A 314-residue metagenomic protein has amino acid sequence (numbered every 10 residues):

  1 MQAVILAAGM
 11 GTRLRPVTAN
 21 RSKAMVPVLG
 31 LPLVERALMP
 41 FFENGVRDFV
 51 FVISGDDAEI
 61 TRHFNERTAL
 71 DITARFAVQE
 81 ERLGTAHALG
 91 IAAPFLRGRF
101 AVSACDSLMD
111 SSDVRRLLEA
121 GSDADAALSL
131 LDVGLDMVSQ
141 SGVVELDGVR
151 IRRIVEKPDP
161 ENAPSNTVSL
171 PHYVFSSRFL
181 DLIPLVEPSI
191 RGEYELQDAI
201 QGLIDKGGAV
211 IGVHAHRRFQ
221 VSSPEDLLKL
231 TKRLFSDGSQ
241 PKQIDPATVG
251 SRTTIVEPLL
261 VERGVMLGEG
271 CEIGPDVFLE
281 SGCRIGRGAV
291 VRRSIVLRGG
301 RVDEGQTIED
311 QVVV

Functional and structural regions predicted by a protein language model:
M1-I5, R13, P27, L31-C105 (+3 more regions): Conserved N-terminal catalytic core of the sugar/cofactor nucleotidyltransferase
G9, D106, S223: Active-site glycine-centered loops adjacent to acidic/histidine catalytic or metal-binding residues that shape
A19-A24: Short alpha-helical oligomerization interface
M25, V143-L146, G212: A structural signal for short hydrophobic beta-strand segments in well-ordered beta-sheet cores
E66-D71, E145-L146, Q201-I204: Short, conserved catalytic or adaptor-binding loops enriched in Gly and charged residues
A101, L118-E119, R150-Q240: Catalytic-core segments of class I nucleotidyltransferases/pyrophosphorylases that form NMP-activated intermediates
S112-V138: Conserved donor-nucleotide/metal-binding helix-loop-beta segment in metal-dependent transferases, i.e., the alpha-helix
Q243-V314: Structural signal for interior beta-strand "rungs" in well-ordered beta-sheet cores of soluble enzyme domains
